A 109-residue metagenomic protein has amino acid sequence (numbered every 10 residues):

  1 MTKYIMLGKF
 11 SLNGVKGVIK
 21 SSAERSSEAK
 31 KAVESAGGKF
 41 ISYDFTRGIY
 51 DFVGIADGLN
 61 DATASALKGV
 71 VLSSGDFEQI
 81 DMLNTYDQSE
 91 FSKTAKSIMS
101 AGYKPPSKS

Functional and structural regions predicted by a protein language model:
M1-S109: A compositional/biophysical signature of low hydrophobicity enriched in polar/charged and small residues
